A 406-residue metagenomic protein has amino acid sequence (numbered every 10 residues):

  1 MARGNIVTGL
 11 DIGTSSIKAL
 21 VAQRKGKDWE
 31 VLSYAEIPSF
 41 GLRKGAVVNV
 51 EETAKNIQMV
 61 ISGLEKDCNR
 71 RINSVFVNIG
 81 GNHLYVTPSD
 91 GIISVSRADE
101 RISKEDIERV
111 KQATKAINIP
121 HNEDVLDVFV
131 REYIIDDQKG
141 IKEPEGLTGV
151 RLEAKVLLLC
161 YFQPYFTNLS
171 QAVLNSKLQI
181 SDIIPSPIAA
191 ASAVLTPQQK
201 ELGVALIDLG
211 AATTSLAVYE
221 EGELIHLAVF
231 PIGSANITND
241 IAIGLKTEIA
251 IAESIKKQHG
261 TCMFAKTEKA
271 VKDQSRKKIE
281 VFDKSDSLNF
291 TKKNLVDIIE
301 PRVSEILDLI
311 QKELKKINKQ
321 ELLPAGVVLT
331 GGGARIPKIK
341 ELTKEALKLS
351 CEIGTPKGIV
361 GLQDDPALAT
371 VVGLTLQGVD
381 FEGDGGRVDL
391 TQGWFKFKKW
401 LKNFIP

Functional and structural regions predicted by a protein language model:
M1-S16, L20-L206, E223-I225, S234 (+7 more regions): Nucleotide/phosphate-binding catalytic cleft detector across ATP-hydrolyzing and phosphate-transferring enzymes
D11, L174, T196, D208 (+3 more regions): Extended, folded domain segments that form the structural surfaces/walls around functional sites
K44-V47, N239-D240, V360-D365: Short, charged, surface-exposed secondary-structure boundary motifs
I79-L84, A211, G331-G332: Core structural elements
Y161, T261-M263, L322-A346: Glycine-rich phosphate-binding loops at beta-strand->alpha-helix junctions
L202-G244: Glycine-rich phosphate-binding loop of actin/hexokinase-like ATP-binding domains
I310, L329, L374: Hydrophobic, well-ordered secondary-structure elements that form the walls of internal hydrophobic environments
I339-D365, Q377: Catalytic phosphate/nucleotide-handling subdomain of diverse soluble enzymes
